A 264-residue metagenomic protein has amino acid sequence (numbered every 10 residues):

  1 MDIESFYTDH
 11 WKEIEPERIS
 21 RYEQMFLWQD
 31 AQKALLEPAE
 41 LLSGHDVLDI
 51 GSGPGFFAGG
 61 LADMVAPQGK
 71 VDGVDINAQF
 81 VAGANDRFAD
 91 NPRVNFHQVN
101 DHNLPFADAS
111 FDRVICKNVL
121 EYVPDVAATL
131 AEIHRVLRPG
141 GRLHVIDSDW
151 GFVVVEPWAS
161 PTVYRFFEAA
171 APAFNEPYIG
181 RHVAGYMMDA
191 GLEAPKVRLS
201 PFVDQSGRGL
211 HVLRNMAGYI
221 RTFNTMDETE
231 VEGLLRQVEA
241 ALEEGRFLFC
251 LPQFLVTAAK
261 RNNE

Functional and structural regions predicted by a protein language model:
M1-H45, F56-G60, F80, R87: Conserved class I S-adenosyl-L-methionine
D2-E4, T8-R21, A194-F249: C-terminal helical/coil "lid" or tail adjacent to the Rossmann-like core of SAM-dependent
L48-I50, P54-N103: Class I SAM-dependent methyltransferase SAM/SAH-binding core
H102-R113: A short acidic, Gly/Pro-enriched loop at the edge of an enzyme's catalytic core that lines a small-molecule cofactor
D112-D125: A short SAM/SAH-binding and catalytic strip from SAM-dependent methyltransferases
A127-R142: A short glycine-rich, Lys/Arg-flanked "PGG" loop and its adjoining helix->strand segment in the class I
R142-R208, F223: Conserved catalytic/acceptor-binding region of the Class I
A190-E193, Q253-E264: Core SAM-dependent methyltransferase catalytic element
